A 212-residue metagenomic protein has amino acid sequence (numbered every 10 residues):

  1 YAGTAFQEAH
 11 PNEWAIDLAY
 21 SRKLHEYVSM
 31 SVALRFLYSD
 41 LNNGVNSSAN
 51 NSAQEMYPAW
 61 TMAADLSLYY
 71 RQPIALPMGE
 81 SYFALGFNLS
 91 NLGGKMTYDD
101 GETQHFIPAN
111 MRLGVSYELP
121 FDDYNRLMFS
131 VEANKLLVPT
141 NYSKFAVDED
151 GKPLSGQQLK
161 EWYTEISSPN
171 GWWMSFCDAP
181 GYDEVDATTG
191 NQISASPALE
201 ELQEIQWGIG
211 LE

Functional and structural regions predicted by a protein language model:
Y1-E212: Subset of outer-membrane beta-barrel
